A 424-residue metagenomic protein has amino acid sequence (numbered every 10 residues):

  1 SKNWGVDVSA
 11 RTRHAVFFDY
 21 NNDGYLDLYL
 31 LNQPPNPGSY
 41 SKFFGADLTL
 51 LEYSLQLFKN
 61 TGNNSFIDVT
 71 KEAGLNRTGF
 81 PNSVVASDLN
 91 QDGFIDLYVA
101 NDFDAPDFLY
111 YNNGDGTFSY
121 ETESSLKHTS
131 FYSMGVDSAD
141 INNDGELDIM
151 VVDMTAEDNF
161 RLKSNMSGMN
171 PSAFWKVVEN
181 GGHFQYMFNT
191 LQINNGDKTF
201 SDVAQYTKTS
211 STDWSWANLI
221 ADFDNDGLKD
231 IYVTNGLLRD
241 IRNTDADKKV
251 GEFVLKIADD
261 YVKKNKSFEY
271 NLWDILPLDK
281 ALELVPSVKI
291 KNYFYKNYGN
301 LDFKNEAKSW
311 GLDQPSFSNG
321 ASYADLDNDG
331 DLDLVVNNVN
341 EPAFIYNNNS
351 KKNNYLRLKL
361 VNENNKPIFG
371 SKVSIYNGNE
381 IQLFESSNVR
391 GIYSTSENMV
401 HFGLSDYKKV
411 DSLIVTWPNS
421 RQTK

Functional and structural regions predicted by a protein language model:
S1-A10, S41-G79, Y110-F131, K163-T212 (+3 more regions): Blade-edge motifs of beta-propeller repeat domains
T12-L26, E72, N82-Q91, Y111 (+4 more regions): Beta-propeller blade termini
F18, L31, S87, A100 (+8 more regions): Surface-exposed loop and edge beta-strand positions of immunoglobulin-like domains
L28-N32, L97-N101, I149-V152, I231-N235 (+4 more regions): Hydrophobic beta-strand segments that make up the repeating blades of beta-propeller and related beta-repeat
Q33-N36, V151-K163, G236-Y261: Short, solvent-exposed beta-strand-terminating loops
D104-A105, N189, Y293, E341: Loop/turn residues immediately N-terminal
D137, I141, L147-T155, Q185 (+4 more regions): Extended catalytic-interface subdomain
L284-N292, Y298, D302-S318, S322 (+1 more regions): Gly/Ser/Thr/Pro-enriched helix-cap/hinge segments flanking short amphipathic alpha-helices
